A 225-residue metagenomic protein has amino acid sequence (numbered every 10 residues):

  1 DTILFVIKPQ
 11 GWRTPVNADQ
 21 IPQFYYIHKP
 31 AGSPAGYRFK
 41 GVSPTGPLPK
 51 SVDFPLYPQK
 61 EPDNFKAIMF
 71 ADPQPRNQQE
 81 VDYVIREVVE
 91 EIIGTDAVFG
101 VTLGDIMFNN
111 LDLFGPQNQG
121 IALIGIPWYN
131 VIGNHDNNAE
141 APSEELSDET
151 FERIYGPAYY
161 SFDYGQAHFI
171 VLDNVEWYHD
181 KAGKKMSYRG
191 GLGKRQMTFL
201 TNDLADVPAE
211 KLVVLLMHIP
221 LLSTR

Functional and structural regions predicted by a protein language model:
T2-P30: A short, solvent-exposed beta-strand micro-motif common in secreted/extracellular proteins
P30-A31, G41-P44, L113-A209: Extended active-site neighborhood of metal-dependent phosphoesterases/phosphodiesterases
S33-F114: N-terminal active-site segment of His-dependent metallophosphoesterases
N64, A97, G125, A209-L212: A general structural motif
N64-Q74, Q166-E176, V214-L216: Active-site-proximal beta-strand elements of phosphoester/diester hydrolases
D72, G100, D105, G133 (+3 more regions): Divalent metal-coordination and catalytic microenvironments
Q74, I106-M107, H135-D136, V175 (+1 more regions): Catalytic metal-binding/acid-base residues of hydrolase active sites
A209-R225: Long, structured stretches of catalytic cores involved in phosphate-ester chemistry, encompassing
